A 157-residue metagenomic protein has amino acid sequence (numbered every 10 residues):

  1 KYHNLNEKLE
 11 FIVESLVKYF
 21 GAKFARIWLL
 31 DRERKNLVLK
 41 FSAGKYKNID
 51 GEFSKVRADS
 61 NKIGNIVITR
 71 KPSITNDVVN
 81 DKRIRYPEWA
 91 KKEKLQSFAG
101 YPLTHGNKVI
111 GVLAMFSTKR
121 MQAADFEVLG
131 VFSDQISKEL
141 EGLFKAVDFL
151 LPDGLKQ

Functional and structural regions predicted by a protein language model:
K1-E10, A146-Q157: A conserved signal-transducing helical linker
N4-I27, K62, F132: Amphipathic alpha-helical coiled-coil segments that mediate homodimerization and allosteric signal transmission
E14-V17, R26-S54, K108: GAF sensory/regulatory domain recognition with acknowledged cross-activation on helical regulatory dimers
Y46-I49, N76-S97: Signal-transducing coupling segments at domain and membrane junctions
N48-S73: Acidic/proline- and glycine-rich, intrinsically disordered low-complexity segments that serve as regulatory linkers
Q96-T104: A short, aliphatic-rich beta-strand micro-motif
H105, M121-E141, V147-P152: Amphipathic alpha-helical "output/dimerization" segments
G111-M121: Short beta-strand-to-loop transition segments that serve as allosteric relay/switch motifs in sensory/regulatory domains
